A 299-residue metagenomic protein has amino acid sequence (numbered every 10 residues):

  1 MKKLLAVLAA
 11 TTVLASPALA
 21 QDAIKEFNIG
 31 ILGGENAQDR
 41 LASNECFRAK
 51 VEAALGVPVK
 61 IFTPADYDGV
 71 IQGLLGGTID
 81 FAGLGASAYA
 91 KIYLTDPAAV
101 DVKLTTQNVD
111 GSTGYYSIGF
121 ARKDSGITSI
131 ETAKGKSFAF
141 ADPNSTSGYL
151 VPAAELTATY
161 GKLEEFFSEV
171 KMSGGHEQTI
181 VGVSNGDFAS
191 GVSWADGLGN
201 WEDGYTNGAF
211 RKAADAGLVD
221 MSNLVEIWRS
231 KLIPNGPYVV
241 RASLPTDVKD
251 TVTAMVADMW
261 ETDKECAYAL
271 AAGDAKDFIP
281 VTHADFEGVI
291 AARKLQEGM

Functional and structural regions predicted by a protein language model:
V7-A15: Bacterial N-terminal signal peptides
S16-A20: Sec/Tat signal peptide C-region and signal peptidase I cleavage site
Q21-I31, E35-C46, V240-M299: An extracytoplasmic/periplasmic, membrane-proximal ligand-sensing/linker region
I29-E52, P64, S87, S112-F188 (+1 more regions): Bilobed "Venus flytrap"/periplasmic-binding protein-like clamshell domains and structurally analogous long
L32-G33, Y116-I127, W228-T246: A bilobed periplasmic-binding-protein/Venus flytrap-type ligand-binding module shared by bacterial periplasmic
F62-A99, T179, N200-E202, A213: Pocket-flanking alpha-helical
A99-S112, N223-R229: A structural signal for short loop-to-beta-strand junctions that line the ligand-binding cleft of periplasmic/secreted
S137-A139, P143-P245: Pocket-lining segment of extracytoplasmic ligand-binding domains
